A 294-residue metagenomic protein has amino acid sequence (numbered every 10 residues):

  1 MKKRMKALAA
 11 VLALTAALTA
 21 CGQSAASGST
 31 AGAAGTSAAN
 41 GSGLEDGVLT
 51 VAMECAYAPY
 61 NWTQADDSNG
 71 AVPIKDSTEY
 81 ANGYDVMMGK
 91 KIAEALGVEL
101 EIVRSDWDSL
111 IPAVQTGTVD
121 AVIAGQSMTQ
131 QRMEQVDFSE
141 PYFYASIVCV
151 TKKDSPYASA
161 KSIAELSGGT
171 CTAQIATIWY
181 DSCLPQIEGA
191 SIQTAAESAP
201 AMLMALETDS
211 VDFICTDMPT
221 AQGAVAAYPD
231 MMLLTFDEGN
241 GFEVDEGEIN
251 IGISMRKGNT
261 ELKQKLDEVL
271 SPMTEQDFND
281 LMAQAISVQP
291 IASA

Functional and structural regions predicted by a protein language model:
M1-A10: Bacterial N-terminal signal peptides that target proteins for export
A16-A20: C-terminal motif of bacterial Sec signal peptides marking the signal peptidase cleavage site
Q23-G28, I178-A195, L233, D267-A294: Ligand-binding clefts/hinges and TM-proximal coupling segments of bilobed small-molecule sensing domains
A31-G125: Extracytoplasmic small-molecule ligand-binding "clamshell" domains of the periplasmic binding protein/Venus flytrap
C55-A58, T78-E94, Q126, V148-L203 (+2 more regions): Bilobed "Venus flytrap"/periplasmic-binding protein-like clamshell domains and structurally analogous long
E94, E99-E165, N240, V244-E246: Acidic, polar ligand-binding/catalytic clefts
S109, G125-Q135, S182-P185, T208 (+1 more regions): A ligand-binding cleft/hinge motif common to bilobed small-molecule-binding domains
Y144-T151, A227-D267, V288-A294: Periplasmic-binding protein-like
